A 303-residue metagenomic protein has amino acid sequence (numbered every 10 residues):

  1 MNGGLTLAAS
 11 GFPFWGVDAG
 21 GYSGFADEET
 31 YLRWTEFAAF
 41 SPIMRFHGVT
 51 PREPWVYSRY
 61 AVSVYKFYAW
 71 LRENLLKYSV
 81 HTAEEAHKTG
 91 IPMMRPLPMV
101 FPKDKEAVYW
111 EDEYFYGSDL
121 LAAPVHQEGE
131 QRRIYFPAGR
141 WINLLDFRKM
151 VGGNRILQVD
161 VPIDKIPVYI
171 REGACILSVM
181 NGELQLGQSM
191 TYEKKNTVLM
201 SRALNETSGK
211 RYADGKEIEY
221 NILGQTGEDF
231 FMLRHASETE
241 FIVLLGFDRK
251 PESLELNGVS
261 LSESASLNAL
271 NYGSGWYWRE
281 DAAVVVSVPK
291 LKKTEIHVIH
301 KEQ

Functional and structural regions predicted by a protein language model:
M1-D164: Catalytic-domain carbohydrate-binding cleft regions of carbohydrate-active enzymes
T6-A9, Y114-G117, H126-E128, V161 (+5 more regions): A structural signal for short secondary-structure junctions
R45-G48, L256-G258, S266: A generic structural motif
L121, E228-F230, T239-I242, A283 (+1 more regions): Intrinsic-disorder/low-complexity, polar/charged segments enriched in Ser/Thr/Lys/Arg/Asp/Glu/Gln
A123, L245, S287-P289: Surface-exposed loop and edge beta-strand positions of immunoglobulin-like domains
Y135-R148, L245-S262: Solvent-exposed beta-hairpin/edge-strand motifs
G153-S201, N268-Q303: C-terminal beta-strand-rich structural cap/linker in extracellular carbohydrate-active enzymes
I170-V259: Accessory, solvent-exposed terminal regions and/or long lumenal/extracellular loops of proteins
